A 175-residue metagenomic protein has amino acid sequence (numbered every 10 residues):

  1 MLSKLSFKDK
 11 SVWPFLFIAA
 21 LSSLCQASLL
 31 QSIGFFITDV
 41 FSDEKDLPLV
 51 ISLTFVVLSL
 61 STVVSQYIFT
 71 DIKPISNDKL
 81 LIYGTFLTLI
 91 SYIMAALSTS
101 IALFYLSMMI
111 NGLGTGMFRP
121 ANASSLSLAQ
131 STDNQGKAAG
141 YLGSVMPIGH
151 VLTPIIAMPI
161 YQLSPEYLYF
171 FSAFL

Functional and structural regions predicted by a protein language model:
M1-F15: Juxtamembrane intracellular "pre-TM" segments in multi-pass secondary transporters
F15, A102-M108: Short hydrophobic/alpha-helical segments at membrane-entry points of transmembrane helices in Major Facilitator
Q31-L49: Short amphipathic helix-loop junctions that connect adjacent transmembrane helices in Major Facilitator Superfamily/SLC
P48, Q130-L142: Loop-to-transmembrane helix entry/capping segments in MFS-fold secondary transporters and related SLC/MFSD carriers
V64-N77, Y161: Helix-to-loop junctions at the C-terminal end of transmembrane segments in multipass secondary transporters
K79-I93: Structural signature of the two symmetry-related core transmembrane helices
M117-Q130: Intracellular juxtamembrane helix-capping segments at the cytosolic ends of symmetry-related transmembrane helices
L168-L175: Symmetry-related core transmembrane helices of the 12-TM Major Facilitator Superfamily/SLC fold
